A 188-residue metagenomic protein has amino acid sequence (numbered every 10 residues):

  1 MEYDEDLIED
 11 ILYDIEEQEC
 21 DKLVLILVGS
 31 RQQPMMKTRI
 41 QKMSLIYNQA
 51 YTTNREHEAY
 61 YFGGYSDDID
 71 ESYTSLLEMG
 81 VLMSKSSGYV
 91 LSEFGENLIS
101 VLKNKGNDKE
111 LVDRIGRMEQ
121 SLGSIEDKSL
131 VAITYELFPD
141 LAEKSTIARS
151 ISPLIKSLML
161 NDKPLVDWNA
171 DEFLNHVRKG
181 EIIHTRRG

Functional and structural regions predicted by a protein language model:
M1-G188: Domain-edge interaction signal
